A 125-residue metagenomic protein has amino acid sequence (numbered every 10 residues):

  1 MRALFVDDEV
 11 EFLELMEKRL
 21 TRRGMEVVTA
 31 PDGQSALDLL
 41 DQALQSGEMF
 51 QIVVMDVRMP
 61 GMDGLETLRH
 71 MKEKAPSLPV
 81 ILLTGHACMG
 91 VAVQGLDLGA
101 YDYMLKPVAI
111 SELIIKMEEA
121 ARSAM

Functional and structural regions predicted by a protein language model:
E14-R22: Charged docking surfaces used in two-component/phosphorelay signaling
T29-I52: Acidic, metal-coordinating helix/loop segments flanking the phosphotransfer/catalytic sites of two-component signaling
D38, L65-S77: Short amphipathic alpha-helix used as the core "switch/output" element in two-component signaling
M59: Receiver (REC) domain active-site loop signature in two-component systems and cognate sites in sensor histidine kinases
H86-A87, L98: Short, conserved "switch-loop" micro-motifs in signal-transduction and mechanochemical regulators
G90, V108-E118: C-terminal output helix
Y101: Short, glycine/charged-rich "phosphate-handling" switch motifs in NTP-dependent and phosphotransfer domains
